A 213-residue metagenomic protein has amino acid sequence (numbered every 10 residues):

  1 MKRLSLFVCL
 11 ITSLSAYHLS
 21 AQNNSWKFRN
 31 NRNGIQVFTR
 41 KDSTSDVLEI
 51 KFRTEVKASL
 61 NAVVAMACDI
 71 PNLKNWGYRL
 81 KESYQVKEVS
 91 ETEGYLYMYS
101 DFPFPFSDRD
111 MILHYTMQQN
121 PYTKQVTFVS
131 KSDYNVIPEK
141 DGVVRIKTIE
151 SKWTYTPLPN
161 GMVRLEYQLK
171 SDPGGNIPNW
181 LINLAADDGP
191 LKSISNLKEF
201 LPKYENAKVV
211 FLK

Functional and structural regions predicted by a protein language model:
M1-S25: Bacterial Sec-dependent N-terminal signal peptides
Q22-K213: Eukaryotic helix-grip
